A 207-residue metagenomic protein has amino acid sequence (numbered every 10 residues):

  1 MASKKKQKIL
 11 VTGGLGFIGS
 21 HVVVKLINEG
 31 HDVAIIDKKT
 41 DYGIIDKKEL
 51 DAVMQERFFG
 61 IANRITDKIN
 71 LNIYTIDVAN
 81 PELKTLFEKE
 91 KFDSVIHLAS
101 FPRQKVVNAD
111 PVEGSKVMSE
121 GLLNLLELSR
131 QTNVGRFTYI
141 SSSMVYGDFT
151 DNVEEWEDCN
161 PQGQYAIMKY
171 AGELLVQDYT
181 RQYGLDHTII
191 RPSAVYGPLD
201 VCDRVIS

Functional and structural regions predicted by a protein language model:
M1-S193: N-terminal Rossmann-like NAD(P)+-binding domain of SDR-like oxidoreductases, especially those catalyzing
Y170, T188, V195-S207: Glycine/proline-rich active-site loop of Rossmann-fold NAD(P)-dependent oxidoreductases
